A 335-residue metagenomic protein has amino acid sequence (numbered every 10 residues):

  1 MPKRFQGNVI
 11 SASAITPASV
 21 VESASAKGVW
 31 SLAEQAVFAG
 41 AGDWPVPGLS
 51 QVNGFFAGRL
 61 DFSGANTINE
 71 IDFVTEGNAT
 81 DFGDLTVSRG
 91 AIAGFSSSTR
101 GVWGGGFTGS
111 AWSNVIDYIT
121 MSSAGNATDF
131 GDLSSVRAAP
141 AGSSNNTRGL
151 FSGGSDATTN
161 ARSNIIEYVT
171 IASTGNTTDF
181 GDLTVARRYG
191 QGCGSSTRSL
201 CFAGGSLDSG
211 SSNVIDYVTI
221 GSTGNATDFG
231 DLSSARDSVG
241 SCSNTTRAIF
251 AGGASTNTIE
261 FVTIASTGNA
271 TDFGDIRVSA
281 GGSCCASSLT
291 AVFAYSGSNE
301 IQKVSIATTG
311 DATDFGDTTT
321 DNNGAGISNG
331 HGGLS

Functional and structural regions predicted by a protein language model:
M1-S335: Polar, enzyme-active/binding microenvironments
